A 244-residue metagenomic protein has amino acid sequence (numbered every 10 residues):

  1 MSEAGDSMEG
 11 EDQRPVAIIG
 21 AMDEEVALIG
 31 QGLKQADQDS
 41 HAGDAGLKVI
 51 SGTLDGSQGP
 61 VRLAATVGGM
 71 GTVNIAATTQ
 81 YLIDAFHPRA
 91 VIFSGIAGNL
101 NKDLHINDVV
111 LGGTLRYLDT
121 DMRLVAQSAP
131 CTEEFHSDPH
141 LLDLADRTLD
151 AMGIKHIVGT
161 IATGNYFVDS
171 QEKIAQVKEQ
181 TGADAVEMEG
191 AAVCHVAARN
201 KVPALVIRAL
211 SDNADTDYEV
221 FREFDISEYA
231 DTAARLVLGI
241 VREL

Functional and structural regions predicted by a protein language model:
M1-A4, M8: N-terminal targeting leader peptides, primarily classical Sec-type signal peptides for secretion
S7, D37-G43: Short linear motifs in intrinsically disordered
S7, I29, A191-V193: Short amphipathic alpha-helical "recognition" segments used for binding
D12-R14, A42-L244: Glycine-rich phosphate- or other oxyanion-binding loops that anchor nucleotides, phosphorylated ligands
Q13-D37, R62: Short, conserved "active-site rim" segments that organize catalytic pockets and cofactor/ligand binding
